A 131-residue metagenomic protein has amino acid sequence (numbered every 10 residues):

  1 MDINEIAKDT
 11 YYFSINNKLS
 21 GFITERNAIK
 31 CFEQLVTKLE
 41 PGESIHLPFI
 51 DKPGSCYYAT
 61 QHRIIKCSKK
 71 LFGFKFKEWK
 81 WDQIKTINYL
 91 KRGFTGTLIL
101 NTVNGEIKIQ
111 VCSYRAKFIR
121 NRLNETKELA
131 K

Functional and structural regions predicted by a protein language model:
D2-L35, P48, G73-K131: Acidic, Ser/Thr- and proline-rich intrinsically disordered linker/docking segments of eukaryotic scaffolds
E43-I45: Cysteine-dependent deubiquitinase/ubiquitin-like isopeptidase catalytic cores across multiple families
L47-G73: Conserved beta-hairpin
